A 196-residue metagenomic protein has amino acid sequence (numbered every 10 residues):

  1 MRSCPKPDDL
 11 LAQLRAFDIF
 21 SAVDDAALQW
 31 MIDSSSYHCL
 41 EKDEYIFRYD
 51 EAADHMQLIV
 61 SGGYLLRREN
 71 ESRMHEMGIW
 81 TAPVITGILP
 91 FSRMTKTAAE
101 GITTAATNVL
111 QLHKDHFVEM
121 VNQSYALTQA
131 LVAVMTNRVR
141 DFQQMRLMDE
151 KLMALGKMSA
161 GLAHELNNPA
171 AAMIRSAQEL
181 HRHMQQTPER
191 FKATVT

Functional and structural regions predicted by a protein language model:
M1-S3: Intrinsically disordered or compositionally simple regulatory linkers and C-terminal tails in signal-transduction
R15-G63, R67: Regulatory nucleotide-sensing modules
E69-E71: Sigma70-family region 2
R73-V132: Cyclic-nucleotide recognition modules
V134-F142: Juxtamembrane or sensor-core-proximal signal-transducing alpha helices that couple sensory domains to cytosolic
D141-E165: Conserved HAMP-HisKA connector
A170-T196: Histidine phosphotransfer helical core of two-component systems
